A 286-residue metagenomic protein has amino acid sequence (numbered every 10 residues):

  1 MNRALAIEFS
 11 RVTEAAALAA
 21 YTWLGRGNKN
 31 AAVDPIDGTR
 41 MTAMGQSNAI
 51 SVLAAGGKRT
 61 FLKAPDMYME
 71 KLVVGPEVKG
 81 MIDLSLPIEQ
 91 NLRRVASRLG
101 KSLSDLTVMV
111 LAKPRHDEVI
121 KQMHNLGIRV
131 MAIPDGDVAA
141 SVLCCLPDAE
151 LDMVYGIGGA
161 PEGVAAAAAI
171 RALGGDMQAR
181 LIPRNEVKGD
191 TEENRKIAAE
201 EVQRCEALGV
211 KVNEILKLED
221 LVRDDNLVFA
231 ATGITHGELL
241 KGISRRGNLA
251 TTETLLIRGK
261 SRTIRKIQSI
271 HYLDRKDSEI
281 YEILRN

Functional and structural regions predicted by a protein language model:
M1-K58: Flexible, acidic active-site loops/lids enriched in D/E/S/T/G that coordinate Mg2+ and/or position polar
M1-R3, A31-V33, T42-M44, K63-A64 (+4 more regions): General beta-strand structural signal in soluble alpha/beta enzymes
N2, K71, G75-G80, R171-G175 (+1 more regions): Anaerobic metallocofactor- and corrinoid-dependent redox/one-carbon enzyme cores, especially those from methanogenesis
T13, Y21-R26, D34, A43-Q46 (+5 more regions): Solvent-exposed alpha-helices and their adjacent loops that cap or buttress functional pockets in soluble metabolic
A43-Q46, L53, P65-M67, E118-M123 (+3 more regions): Short acidic, glycine/serine/threonine-rich loops at helix termini
V52-A132, G237-L239, E253-I283: Acidic beta-strand-loop-alpha-helix segment within the catalytic core of divalent metal-dependent phosphate-processing
R115, P134-S141: Short acidic loop-to-helix transition motifs that present clustered carboxylates
P147-R180: Glycine-rich phosphate-binding loop
